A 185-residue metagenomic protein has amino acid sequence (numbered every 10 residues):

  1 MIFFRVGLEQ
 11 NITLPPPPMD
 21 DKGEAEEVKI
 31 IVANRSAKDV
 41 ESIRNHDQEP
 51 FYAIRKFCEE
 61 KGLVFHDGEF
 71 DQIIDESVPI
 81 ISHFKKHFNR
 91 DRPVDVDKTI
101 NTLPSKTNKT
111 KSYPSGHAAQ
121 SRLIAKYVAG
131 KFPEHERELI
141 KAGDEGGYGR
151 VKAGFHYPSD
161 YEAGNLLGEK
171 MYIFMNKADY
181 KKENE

Functional and structural regions predicted by a protein language model:
M1-A153, K170, F174: Hydrophobic alpha-helical bundle signature of multipass membrane enzymes
H117-S121, H156-E185: Alpha-helical transmembrane segments that form the membrane-embedded catalytic/substrate-binding core of multi-pass
